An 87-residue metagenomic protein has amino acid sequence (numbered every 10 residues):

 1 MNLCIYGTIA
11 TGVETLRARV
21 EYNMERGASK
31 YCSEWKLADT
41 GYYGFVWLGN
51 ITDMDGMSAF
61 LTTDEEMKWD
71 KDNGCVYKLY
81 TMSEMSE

Functional and structural regions predicted by a protein language model:
M1-W69, N73-E87: Short S/T/G/P-rich N-terminal loop/turn motif that feeds into the first structured element of a domain
